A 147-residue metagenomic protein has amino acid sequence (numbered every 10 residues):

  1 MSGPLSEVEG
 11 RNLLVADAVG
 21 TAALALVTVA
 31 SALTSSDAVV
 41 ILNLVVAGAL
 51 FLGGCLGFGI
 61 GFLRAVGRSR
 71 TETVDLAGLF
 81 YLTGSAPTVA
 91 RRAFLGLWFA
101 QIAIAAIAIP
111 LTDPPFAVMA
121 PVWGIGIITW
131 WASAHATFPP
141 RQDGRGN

Functional and structural regions predicted by a protein language model:
M1-A25, A134-N147: Cytosolic-side membrane-entry/anchor segment at the start of a transmembrane helix
A23, V27, G53-I60, Q101-I104 (+1 more regions): Membrane-embedded alpha-helical transmembrane segments of multi-pass integral membrane proteins
L26-A32, L95-V122: Alpha-helical transmembrane segments and their membrane-interface junctions in multi-pass membrane proteins
S31-I41: Short, hydrophobic transmembrane alpha-helix segments
V40-G59: Alpha-helical transmembrane segments
C55-L76: Membrane-water interface of transmembrane alpha-helices
A65-E72, P114, I125-N147: Cytosolic juxtamembrane helix at the C-terminal end of the final transmembrane segment
V74-A100: Short membrane-interface loop/juxtamembrane segments of multi-pass integral membrane proteins
